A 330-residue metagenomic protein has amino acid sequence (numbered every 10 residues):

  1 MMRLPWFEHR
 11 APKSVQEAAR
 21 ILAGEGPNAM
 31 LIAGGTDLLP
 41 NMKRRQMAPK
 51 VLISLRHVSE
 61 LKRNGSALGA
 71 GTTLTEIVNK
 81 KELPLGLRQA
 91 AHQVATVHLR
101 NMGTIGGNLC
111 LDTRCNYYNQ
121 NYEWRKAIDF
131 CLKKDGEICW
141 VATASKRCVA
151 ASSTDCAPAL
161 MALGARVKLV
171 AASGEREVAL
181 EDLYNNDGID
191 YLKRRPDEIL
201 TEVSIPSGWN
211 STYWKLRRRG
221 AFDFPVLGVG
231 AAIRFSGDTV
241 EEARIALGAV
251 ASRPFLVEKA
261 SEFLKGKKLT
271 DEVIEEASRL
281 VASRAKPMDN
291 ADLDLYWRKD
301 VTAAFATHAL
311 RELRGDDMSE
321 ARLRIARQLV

Functional and structural regions predicted by a protein language model:
M1-V330: C-terminal structural segment of proteins
